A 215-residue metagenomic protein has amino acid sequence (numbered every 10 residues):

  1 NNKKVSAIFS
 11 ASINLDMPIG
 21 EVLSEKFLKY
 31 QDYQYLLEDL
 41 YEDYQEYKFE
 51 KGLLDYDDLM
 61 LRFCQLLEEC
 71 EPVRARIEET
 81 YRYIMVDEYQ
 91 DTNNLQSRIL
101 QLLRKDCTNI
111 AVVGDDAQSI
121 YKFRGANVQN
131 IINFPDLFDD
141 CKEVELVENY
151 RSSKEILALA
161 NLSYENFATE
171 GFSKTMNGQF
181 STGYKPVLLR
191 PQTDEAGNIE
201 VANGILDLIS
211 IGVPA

Functional and structural regions predicted by a protein language model:
N1-A75, E79-Y81, T108, V128 (+1 more regions): A basic/glycine-biased coupling hinge at the interface between accessory DNA-binding modules
Q45-K48, Q90, Q96, Q118: Glutamine-centric residue-chemistry signal
G52, Y56-L59, T193-V201: Phosphate/oxyanion-binding active-site loops and adjacent basic polyanion-contact surfaces
E78-T80, K105-C107, D140, P214-A215: Short loop/turn elements that form and flank the Walker-type P-loop nucleotide-binding site in RecA-like NTPase cores
T80, E88, D115: Walker B catalytic acidic pair
M85: Conserved Rossmann-like nucleotide-binding pocket used by diverse enzymes that bind dinucleotide cofactors
N94-G197: Conserved RecA-like helicase ATPase core segment that couples NTP binding/hydrolysis to strand translocation
E200-A215: Conserved helicase/translocase motor-coupling segment
